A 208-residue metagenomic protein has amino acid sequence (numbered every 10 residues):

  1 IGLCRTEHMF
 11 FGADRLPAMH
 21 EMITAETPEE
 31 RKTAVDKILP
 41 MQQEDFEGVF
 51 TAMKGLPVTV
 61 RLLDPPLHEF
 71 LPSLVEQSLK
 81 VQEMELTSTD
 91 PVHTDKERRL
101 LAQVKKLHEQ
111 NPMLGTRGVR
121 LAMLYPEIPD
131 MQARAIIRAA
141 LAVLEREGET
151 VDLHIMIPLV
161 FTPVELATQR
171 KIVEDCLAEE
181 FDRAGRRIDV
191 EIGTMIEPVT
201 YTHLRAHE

Functional and structural regions predicted by a protein language model:
I1-R205: Conserved alpha/beta-domain cores
E208: A short, basic/aromatic helix-end/turn motif that makes direct DNA contacts
